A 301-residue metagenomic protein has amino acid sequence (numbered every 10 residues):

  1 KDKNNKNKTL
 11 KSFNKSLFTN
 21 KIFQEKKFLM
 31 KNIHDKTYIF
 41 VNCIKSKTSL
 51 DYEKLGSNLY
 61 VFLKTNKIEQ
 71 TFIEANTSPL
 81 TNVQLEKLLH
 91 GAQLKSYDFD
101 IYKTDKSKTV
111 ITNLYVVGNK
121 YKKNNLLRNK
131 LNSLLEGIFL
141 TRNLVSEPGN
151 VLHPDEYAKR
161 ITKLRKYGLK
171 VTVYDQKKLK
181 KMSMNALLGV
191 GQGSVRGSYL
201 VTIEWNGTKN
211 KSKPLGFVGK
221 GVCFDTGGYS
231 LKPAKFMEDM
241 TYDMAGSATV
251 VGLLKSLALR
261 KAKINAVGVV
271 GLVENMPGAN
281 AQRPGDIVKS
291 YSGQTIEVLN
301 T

Functional and structural regions predicted by a protein language model:
K1-P214, V218-G221: Short amphipathic alpha-helical segment within the helicase RecA-like ATPase core that mediates nucleic-acid
D35-F40, F139-R142, K213-G216, C223 (+2 more regions): Glycine/charged-rich beta-loop-alpha catalytic/anionic-binding loops adjacent to active sites
S46-K54, M240, M244, V298-T301: Active-site pocket-shaping loop/turn-to-helix segments
V83-K87, E156, M182-A186, G227-K235 (+1 more regions): Short acidic, glycine/serine/threonine-rich loops at helix termini
E86-L94, G191-S194, K232-T241, R283-S290: A glycine- and small-aliphatic-rich helix-loop capping segment at beta-alpha/alpha-beta transitions that lines
I161, L215-F217, S230-E274: Alpha-helical metal-binding/catalytic segments enriched in His/Glu/Asp
Y174, V218-K220, G227, V269-G271 (+1 more regions): Generic beta-strand/beta-sheet core signal
A262-T301: A glycine- and small/hydrophobic-rich beta-loop-beta segment that serves as a flexible "lid/hinge" or phosphate-binding
